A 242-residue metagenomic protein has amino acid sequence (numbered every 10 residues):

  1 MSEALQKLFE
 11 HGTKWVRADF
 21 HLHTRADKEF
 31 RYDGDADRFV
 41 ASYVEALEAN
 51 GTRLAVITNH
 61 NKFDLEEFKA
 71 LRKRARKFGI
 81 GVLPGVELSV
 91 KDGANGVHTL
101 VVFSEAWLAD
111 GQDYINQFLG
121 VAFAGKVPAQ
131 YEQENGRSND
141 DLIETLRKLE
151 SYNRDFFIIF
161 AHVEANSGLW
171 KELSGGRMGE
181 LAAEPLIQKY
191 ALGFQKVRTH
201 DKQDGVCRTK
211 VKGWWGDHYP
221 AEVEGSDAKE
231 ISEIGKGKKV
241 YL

Functional and structural regions predicted by a protein language model:
M1-L54, D64-P84, L88-D110, N116-A124 (+2 more regions): Charged catalytic cores and adjacent phosphate/nucleic-acid-binding surfaces used for phosphate/nucleic-acid chemistry
T58, A161, V197: Conserved residues at the C-terminal ends of beta-strands
N61: Catalytic acidic motif of RecA-like/P-loop NTPases
A122-R137: Surface-exposed cleft-lining segments at the edges of enzyme active sites
R137-G175: Hydrophobic, aromatic-enriched interface-forming segments
